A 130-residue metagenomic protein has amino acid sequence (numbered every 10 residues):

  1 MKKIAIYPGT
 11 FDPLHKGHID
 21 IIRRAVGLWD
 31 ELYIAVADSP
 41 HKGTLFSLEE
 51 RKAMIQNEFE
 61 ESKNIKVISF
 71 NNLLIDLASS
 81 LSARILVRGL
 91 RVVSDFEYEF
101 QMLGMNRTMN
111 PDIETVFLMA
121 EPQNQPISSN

Functional and structural regions predicted by a protein language model:
M1-N130: Nucleotidyltransferase catalytic core that binds NTPs
